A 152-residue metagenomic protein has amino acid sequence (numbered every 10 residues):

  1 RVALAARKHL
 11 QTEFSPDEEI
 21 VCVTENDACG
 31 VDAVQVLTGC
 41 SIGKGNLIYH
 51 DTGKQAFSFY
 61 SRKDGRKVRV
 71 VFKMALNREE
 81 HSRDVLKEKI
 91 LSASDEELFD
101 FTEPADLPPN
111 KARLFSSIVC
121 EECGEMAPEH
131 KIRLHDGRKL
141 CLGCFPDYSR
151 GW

Functional and structural regions predicted by a protein language model:
R1-A6: Conserved phosphate/anionic-ligand binding catalytic regions in large, soluble enzymes, centered on
H9-E18: Phosphate-handling active-site elements
E19-F59, K63: A structural-propensity feature for long, helix-poor, extended segments
E97-P108, E122-A127: Short Cys/His-rich Zn2+-coordinating modules
L107-S117, H130-H135: Short, flexible, mixed-charge glycine/proline-rich loop motifs that serve as phosphate/nucleic-acid-contacting
C120-G124, C141-C144: Short cysteine-rich clusters marking metal-coordination/redox-active sites
E129-H130, R150-G151: Short, non-ligating residues that shape and space the ligands of small metal-coordination modules and catalytic
L134-D147: Cysteine-rich micro-motifs
